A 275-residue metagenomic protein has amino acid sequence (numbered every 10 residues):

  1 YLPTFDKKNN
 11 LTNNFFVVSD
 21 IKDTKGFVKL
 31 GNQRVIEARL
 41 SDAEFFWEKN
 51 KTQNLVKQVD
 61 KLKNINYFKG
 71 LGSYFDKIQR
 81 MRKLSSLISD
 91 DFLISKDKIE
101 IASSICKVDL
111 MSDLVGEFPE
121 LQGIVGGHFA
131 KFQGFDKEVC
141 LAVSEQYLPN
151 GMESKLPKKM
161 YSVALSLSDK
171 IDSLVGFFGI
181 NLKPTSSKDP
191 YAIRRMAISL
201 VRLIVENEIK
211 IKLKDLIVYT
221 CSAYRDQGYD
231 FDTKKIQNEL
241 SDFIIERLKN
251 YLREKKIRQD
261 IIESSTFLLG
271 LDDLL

Functional and structural regions predicted by a protein language model:
Y1-L275: Amphipathic alpha-helical "coupling" segments that flank catalytic cores
